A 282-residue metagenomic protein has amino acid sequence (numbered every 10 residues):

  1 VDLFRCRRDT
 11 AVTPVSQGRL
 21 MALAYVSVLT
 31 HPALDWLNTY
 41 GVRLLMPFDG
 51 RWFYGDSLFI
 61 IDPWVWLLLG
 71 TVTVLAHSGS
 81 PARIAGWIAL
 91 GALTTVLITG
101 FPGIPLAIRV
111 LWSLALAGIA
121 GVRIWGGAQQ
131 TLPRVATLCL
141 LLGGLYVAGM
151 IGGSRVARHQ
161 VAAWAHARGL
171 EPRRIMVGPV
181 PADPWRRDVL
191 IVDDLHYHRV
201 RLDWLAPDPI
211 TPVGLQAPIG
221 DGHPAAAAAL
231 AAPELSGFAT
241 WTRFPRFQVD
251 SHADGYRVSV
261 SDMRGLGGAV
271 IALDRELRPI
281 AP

Functional and structural regions predicted by a protein language model:
V1-R123: Functional transmembrane or membrane-interface alpha-helices that line membrane-embedded catalytic, ligand-binding
T39, L106-L111, G127-V135, R158-Q160: A cytosolic-side transmembrane-helix exit/cap motif
L69-G79, W112-G121, C139-G144, A162-A165 (+1 more regions): Juxtamembrane/interfacial segments around transmembrane helices
L116-A157: Internal/C-terminal transmembrane anchor helices
G127, R158-A163, P184, T242: Extended interaction regions within the primary functional domain
G153-R173: Alpha-helical transmembrane signal-anchor/signal-peptide segments
H166-P282: Extracytosolic and intramembrane catalytic regions of membrane-associated proteins in envelope/secretory systems
